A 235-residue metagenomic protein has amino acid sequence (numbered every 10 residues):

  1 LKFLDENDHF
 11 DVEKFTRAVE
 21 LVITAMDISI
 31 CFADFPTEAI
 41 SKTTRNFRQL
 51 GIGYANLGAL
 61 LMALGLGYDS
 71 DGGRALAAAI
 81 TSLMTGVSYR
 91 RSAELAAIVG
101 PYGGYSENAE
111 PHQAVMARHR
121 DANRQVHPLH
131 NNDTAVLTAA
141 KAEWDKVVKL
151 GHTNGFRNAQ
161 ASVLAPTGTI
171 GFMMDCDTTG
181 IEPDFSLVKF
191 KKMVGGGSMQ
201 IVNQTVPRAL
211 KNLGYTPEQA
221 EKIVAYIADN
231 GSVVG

Functional and structural regions predicted by a protein language model:
L1-G235: Long, C-terminal-biased catalytic regions of enzyme "large/alpha" subunits
